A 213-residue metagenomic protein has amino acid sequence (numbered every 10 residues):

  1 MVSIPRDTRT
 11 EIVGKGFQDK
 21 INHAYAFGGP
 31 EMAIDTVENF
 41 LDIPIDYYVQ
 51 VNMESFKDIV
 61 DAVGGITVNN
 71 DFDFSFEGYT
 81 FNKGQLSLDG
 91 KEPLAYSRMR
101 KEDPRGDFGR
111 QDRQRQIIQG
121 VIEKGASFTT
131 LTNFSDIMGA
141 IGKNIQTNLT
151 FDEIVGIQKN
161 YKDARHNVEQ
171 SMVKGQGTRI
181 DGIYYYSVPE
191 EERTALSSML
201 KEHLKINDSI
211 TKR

Functional and structural regions predicted by a protein language model:
M1-R213: Non-catalytic, solvent-exposed segments at the cell envelope interface
